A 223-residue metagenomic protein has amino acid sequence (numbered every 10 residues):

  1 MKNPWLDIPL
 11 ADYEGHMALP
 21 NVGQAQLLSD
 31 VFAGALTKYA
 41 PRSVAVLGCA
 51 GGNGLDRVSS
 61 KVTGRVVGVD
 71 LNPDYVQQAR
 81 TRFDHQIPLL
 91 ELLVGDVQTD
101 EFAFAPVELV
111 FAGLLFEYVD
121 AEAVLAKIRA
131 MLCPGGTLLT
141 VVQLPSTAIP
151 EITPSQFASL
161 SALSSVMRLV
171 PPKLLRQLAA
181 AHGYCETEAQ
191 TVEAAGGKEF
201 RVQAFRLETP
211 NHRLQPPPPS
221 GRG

Functional and structural regions predicted by a protein language model:
M1-Y39: Class I SAM-dependent methyltransferase Rossmann-like catalytic core, especially the SAM/SAH-binding loop
S43-T99: Class I SAM-dependent methyltransferase SAM/SAH-binding core
D100-V110: A short acidic, Gly/Pro-enriched loop at the edge of an enzyme's catalytic core that lines a small-molecule cofactor
E108-E122: A short SAM/SAH-binding and catalytic strip from SAM-dependent methyltransferases
Y118-M131, V142: A short, conserved alpha-helix within the catalytic core of class I
T137-L169: Conserved class I S-adenosyl-L-methionine
S164-G183: Short alpha-helix
G183-Y184, E188-R213: Core SAM-dependent methyltransferase catalytic element
